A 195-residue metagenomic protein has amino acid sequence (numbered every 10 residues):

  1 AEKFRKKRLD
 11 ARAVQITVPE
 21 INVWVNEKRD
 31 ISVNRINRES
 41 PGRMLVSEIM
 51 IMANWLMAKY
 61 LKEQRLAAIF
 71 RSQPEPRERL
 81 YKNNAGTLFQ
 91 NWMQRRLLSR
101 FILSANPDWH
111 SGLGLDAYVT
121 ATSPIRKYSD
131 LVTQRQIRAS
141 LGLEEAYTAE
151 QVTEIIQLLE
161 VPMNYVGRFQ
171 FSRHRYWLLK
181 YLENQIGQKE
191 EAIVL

Functional and structural regions predicted by a protein language model:
A1-L195: Electropositive polyanion-binding surfaces
